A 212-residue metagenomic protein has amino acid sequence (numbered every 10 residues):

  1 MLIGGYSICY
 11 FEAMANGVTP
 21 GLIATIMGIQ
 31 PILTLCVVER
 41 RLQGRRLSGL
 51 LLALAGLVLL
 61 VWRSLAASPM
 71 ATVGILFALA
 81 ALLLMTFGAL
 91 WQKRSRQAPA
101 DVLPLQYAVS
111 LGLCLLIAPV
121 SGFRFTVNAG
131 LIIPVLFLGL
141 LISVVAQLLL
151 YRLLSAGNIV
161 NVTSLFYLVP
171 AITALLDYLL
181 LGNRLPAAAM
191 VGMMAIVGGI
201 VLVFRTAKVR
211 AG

Functional and structural regions predicted by a protein language model:
M1, L42-A55, G74-I75, Q97-A108 (+1 more regions): Cytoplasmic-side transmembrane-helix entry/capping segments in multi-pass membrane proteins
M1-E12, L50-L52, V73-A81, L115 (+1 more regions): Loop-to-transmembrane-helix transition segments
M1-I23, L59, G139-G157: Specific transmembrane alpha-helical segments of multi-pass solute transporters/efflux pumps, especially DMT/EamA
A13, V37-L42, S95, V102 (+5 more regions): Hydrophobic/aromatic residues within transmembrane alpha-helices of multi-pass small-molecule transporters
I23-I29, W91-L111, S143-L179: Helix-helix packing/entry segments at the starts of transmembrane helices
I29, R45-S64, A81, C114-L115 (+3 more regions): Hydrophobic transmembrane alpha-helices of multi-pass small-molecule transport proteins
T34-C36, A67-S121, V135: Transmembrane alpha-helical segments that form core, pore/gating elements of small-molecule transporters/exporters
L47, W62-L84, P119-F137, R184-M194: Juxtamembrane helix-entry segments on the extracytoplasmic side of multipass membrane proteins
